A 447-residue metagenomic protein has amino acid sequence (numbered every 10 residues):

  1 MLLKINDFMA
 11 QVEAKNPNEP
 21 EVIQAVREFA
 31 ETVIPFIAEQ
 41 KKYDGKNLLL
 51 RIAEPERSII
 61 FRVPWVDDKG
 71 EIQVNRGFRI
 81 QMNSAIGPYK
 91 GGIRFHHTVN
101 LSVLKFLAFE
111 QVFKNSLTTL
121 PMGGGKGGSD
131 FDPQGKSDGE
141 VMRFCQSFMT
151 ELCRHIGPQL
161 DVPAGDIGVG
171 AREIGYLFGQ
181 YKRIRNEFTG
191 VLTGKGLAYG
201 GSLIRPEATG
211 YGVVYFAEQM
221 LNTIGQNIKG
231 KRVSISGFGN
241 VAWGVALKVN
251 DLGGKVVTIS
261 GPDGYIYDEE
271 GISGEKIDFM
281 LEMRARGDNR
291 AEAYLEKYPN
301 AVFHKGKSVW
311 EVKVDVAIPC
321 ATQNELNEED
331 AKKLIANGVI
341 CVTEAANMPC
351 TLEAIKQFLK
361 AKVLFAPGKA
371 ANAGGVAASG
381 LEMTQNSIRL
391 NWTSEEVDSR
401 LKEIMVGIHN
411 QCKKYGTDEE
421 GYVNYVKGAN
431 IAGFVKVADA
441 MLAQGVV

Functional and structural regions predicted by a protein language model:
L2-A25, M220, K333-V447: Adenosine-phosphate binding glycine-rich loop
L3, P17, E21-Q24, E28 (+24 more regions): Conserved active-site and cofactor/substrate-binding residues in soluble primary-metabolism enzymes
P20-I23, E39-K46, T119, I156-G165 (+4 more regions): Flexible, glycine/charged-enriched surface loops at secondary-structure junctions
Y43-Q73: Structured beta-strand/loop patches that form or line metal/cofactor-binding pockets in enzymes
H96, N115-K229: Glycine/serine-rich phosphate-binding loop and adjoining beta1-alpha1 elements at the start of nucleotide-handling
T193-G196, G201-K313: Glycine-rich phosphate/diphosphate-binding loop of Rossmann-like nucleotide-binding domains
G264-F365, A370: Rossmann-like adenosine-cofactor binding region
